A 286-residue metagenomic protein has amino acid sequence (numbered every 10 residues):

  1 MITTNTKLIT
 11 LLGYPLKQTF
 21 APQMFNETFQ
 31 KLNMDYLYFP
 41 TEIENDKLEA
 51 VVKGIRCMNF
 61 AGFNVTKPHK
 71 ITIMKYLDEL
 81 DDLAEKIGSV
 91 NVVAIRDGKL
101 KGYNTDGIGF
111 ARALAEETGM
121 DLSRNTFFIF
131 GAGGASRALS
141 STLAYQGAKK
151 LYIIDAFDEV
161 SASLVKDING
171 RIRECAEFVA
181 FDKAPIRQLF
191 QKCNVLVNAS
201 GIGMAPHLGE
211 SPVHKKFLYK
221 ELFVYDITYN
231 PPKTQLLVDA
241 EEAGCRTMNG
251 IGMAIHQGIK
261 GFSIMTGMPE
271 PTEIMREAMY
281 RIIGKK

Functional and structural regions predicted by a protein language model:
I2-N5, L122-S123, Y145-G147, V213-L222: Short, conserved loop/helix-junction motifs that constitute active-site signature segments in enzyme catalytic cores
I2-T118, K233: Phosphate/diphosphate ligand-binding glycine-rich loop within oxidoreductases
G13, G102-G107, L114, T118 (+2 more regions): Glycine-rich adenosine-cofactor-binding loop
V65-T72, G134-A135, G201-M204, N230: Short glycine-rich anion-binding loops that position phosphate/pyrophosphate groups of nucleotides and phosphorylated
R124, I227-K286: Adenosine-phosphate binding glycine-rich loop
Y145-K150, A243-R246: Conserved S-adenosyl-L-methionine
A148-I172: NAD(P)-binding Rossmann-fold cofactor-contacting core
C175-T247: Rossmann-like adenosine-cofactor binding region
